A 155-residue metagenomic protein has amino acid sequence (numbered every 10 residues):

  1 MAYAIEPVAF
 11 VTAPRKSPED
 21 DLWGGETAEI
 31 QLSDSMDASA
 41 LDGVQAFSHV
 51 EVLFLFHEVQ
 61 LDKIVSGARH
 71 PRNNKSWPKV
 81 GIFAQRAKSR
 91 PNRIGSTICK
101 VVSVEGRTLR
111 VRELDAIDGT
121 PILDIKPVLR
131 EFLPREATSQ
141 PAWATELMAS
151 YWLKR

Functional and structural regions predicted by a protein language model:
M1-S96, S103-R155: Cys-His-centered catalytic/binding microenvironment captured across papain-like cysteine peptidases and homologous
